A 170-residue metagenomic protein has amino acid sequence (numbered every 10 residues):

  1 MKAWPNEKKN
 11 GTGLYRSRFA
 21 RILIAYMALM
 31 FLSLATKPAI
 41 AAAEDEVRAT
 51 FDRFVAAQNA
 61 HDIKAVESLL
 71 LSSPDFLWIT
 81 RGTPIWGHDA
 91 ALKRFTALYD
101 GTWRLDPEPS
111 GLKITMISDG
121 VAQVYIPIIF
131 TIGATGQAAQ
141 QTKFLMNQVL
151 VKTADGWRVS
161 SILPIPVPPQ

Functional and structural regions predicted by a protein language model:
M1-F19: N-terminal secretory signal peptides that target proteins for export/translocation
A28-L69, S73, Q170: Short, low-complexity N-terminal intrinsically disordered segments enriched in polar/charged residues
D45, I63-I117, Q141: A solvent-exposed, acidic/Ser-Thr-rich amphipathic alpha-helical stretch
F95, P109-I114, I128-F130, L145-V151: Hydrophobic/aromatic beta-strand elements that line small-molecule binding cavities or substrate pockets in beta-rich
T102, F130-Q140, P168: Short, cysteine-centered beta-strand-loop-beta hairpins and adjacent loop/turn segments enriched in charged/polar
I114-A122, L150-G156: A short, structured loop/turn motif at beta-sheet edges
G120-F130: A short hydrophobic beta-strand element
K143-Q170: Short beta-strand edge/turn micro-motifs at domain boundaries
